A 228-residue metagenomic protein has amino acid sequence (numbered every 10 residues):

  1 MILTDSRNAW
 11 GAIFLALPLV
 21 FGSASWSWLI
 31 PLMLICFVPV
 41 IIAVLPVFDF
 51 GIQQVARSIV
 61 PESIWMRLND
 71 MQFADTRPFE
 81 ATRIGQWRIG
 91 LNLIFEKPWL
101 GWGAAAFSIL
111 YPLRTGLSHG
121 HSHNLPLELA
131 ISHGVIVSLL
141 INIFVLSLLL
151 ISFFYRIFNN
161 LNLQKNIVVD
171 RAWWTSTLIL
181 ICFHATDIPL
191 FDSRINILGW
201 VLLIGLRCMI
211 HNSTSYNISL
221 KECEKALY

Functional and structural regions predicted by a protein language model:
M1-S25, L45-G51, G134-V135, P189-L190: Helix-loop-helix junctions and helix-breaking kinks within/between transmembrane helices of multi-pass membrane
L3-T4, A24-A74, R88-E96: A membrane-periplasm/extracellular boundary helix in multi-pass inner-membrane enzymes that assemble envelope glycans
W10-G22, I35-P39, L146-L148, I197-I204: Hydrophobic transmembrane alpha-helices of multi-pass, membrane-embedded glycosylation machinery
L17-V20, I136-L161, K225: Hydrophobic, aromatic-rich transmembrane alpha-helices and their immediate juxtamembrane boundary segments
P18-S27, L45, L150-F158, I204-S213: Structural signal for the C-terminal ends of transmembrane alpha-helices and the immediately following loop
I35, D170-Y228: Transmembrane alpha-helices of multi-pass inner-membrane enzymes
F73-H133: Long extracytoplasmic/lumenal interhelical loops at the membrane interface of multi-pass membrane proteins
H133, S152-T186: Loop-to-helix entry and N-terminal half of a specific, functionally important transmembrane alpha helix in multi-pass
